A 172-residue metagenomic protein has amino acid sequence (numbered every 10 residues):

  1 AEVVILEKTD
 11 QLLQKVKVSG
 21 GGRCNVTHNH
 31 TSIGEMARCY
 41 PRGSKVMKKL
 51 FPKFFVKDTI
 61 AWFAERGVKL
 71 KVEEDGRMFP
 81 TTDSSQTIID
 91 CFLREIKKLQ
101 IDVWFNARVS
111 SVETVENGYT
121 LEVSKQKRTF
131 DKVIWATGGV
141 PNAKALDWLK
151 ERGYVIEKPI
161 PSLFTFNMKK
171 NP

Functional and structural regions predicted by a protein language model:
A1-G21: Glycine-rich FAD pyrophosphate-binding loop
E2-V4, L70, V133, I156: Hydrophobic anchor at the start of a short beta-strand that flanks the dinucleotide cofactor-binding loop
D10, R77-M78, S110, L163: Conserved beta-strand edge residues that scaffold enzyme active sites
G21-V72: Glycine-rich active-site loop/strand segments that organize a redox cofactor
M47-L50, M78-D83, K132-G139: Flexible, glycine/proline-enriched loop segments at strand-loop-helix junctions that form or flank small-ligand binding
F54-A64, E74-L99: An accessory alpha-helical subdomain
K71-D75, I160: Short beta-strands and strand-loop turn motifs
Q86-P172: Predominantly flavin-linked oxidoreductase catalytic cores and closely associated redox partners
